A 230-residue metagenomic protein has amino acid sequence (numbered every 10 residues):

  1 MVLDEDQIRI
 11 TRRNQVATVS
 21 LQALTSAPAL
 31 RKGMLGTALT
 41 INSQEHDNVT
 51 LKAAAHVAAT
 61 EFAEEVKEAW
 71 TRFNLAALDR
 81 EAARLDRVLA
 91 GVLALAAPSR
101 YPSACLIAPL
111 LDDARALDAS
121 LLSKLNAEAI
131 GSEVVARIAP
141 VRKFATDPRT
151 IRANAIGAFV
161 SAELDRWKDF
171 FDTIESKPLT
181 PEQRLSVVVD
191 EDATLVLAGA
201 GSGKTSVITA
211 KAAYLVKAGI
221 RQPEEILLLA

Functional and structural regions predicted by a protein language model:
M1, E5, T11-Q15, A63 (+2 more regions): Long, charged low-complexity terminal regions
L3-M34: Phosphoinositide-dependent membrane-docking surfaces
R9-T11, N42, L197: Beta-strand residues in well-ordered beta-sheet regions across diverse protein folds
K32, H46, H56-A59, L75 (+1 more regions): An acidic, glycine-rich, mixed-charge low-complexity segment common to nucleic-acid enzymes
G36-L39: Catalytic cores of nucleotide-enabled group-transfer and carboxylate-activating enzymes in metabolic and assembly-line
I41-A69: Canonical phosphoinositide-binding patch of PH/PH-like domains
E81-A230: P-loop NTPase Walker
